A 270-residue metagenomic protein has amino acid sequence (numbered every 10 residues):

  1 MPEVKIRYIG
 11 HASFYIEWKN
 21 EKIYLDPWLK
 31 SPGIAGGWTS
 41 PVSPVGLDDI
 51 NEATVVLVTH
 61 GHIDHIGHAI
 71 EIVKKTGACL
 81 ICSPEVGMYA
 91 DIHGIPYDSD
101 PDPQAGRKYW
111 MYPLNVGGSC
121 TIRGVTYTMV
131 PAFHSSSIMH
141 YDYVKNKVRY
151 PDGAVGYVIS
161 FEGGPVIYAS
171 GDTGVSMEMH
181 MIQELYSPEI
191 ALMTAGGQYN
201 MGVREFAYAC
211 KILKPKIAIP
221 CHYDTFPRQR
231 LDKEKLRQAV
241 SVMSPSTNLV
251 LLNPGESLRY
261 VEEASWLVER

Functional and structural regions predicted by a protein language model:
M1-V4, E17-I23, S119-T128, S160-I167 (+1 more regions): Beta-strand-turn-beta hairpins that frame and shape the catalytic cleft of phosphate-ester-processing enzymes
V4-K5, V55, K74-C79, P165-I167: Short active-site oxyanion
W18-V58, H62, G67-K74, P96-D98 (+3 more regions): Pre-active-site segment of Zn-dependent metallo-hydrolases
L25-D26, A53-G61, I81-P84, I167-T173 (+3 more regions): Active-site neighborhood of phospho(di)ester-bond hydrolases with catalytic His/Asp-centered motifs
P32, H62-G67, G87-A90, G118-T121 (+5 more regions): Active-site environment of divalent metal-dependent phosphoester hydrolases
A69-I70, K74, I81-G118, V125 (+1 more regions): Glycine/small-residue-rich loop that forms an oxyanion/phosphate-binding "nest" at active or ligand-binding sites
C79, G94-S119, A207-R270: Binuclear metal-ion centers of metallo-dependent hydrolases, dominated by the metallo-beta-lactamase
H140-Y141, K145-K211: Active-site-proximal loop/helix segments of hydrolase catalytic cores
